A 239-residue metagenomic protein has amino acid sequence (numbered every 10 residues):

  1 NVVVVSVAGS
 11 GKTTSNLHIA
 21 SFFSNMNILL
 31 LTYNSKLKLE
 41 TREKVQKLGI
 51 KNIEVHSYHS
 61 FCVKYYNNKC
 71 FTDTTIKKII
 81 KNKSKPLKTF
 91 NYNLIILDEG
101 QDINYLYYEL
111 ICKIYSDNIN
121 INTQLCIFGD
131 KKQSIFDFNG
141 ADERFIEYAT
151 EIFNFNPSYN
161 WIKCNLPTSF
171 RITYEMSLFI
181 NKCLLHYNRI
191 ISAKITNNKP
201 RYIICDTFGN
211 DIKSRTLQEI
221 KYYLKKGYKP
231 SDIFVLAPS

Functional and structural regions predicted by a protein language model:
N1-S239: The feature marks helicase ATPase cores and/or their adjacent C-terminal helical subdomains in SF1/SF2/AAA+ helicases
